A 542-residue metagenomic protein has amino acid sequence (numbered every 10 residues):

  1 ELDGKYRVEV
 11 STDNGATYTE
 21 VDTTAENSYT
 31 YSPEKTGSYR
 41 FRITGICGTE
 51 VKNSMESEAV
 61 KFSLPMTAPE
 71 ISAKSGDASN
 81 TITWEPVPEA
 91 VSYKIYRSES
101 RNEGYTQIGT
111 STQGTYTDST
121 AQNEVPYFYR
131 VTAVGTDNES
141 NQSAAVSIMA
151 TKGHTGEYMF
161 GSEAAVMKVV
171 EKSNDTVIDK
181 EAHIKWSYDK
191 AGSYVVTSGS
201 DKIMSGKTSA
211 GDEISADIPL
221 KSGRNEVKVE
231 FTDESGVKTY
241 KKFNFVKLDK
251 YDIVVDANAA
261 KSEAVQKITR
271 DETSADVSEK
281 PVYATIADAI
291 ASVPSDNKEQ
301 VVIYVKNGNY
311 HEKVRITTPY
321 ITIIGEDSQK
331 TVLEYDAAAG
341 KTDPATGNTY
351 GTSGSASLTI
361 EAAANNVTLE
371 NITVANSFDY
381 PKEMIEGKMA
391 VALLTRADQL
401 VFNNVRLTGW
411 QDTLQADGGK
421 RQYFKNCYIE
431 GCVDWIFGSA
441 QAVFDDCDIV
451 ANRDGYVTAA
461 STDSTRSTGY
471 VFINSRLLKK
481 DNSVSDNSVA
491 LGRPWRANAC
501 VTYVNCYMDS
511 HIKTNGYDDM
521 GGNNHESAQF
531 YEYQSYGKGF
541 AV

Functional and structural regions predicted by a protein language model:
E1, E50-E89, N123, D137-G153: Pro/Thr/Ser/Gly-rich low-complexity, intrinsically disordered linker/stalk tracts
D3, T36-S38, A90, E124-P126 (+2 more regions): Extracellular Ig-like/FN3 beta-sandwich strand-entry sites
K5-K35, K94-N123, Q142, G206: Recognizes extended acidic, P/S/T-rich segments that occur within or adjacent to Ig-like beta-sandwich modules
E9-T17, G48, R97-E103, T136 (+4 more regions): Change "in extracellular beta-sheet-rich domains … of secreted and cell-surface proteins" to "in beta-sheet-rich domains
Y18, T23-P33, K190-E226, E230-F245: Long, low-complexity serine/threonine/glycine- and acidic-rich segments characteristic of extracellular
Y31-V51, D118-N138: Beta-strand-rich modules
A73-D77, E171-K180: Short, solvent-exposed loop/linker segments at the N-terminal edge of repeated beta-sheet extracellular domains
D249-V542: Sequence-level preference for short, compositionally simple segments enriched in small aliphatic or small polar residues
